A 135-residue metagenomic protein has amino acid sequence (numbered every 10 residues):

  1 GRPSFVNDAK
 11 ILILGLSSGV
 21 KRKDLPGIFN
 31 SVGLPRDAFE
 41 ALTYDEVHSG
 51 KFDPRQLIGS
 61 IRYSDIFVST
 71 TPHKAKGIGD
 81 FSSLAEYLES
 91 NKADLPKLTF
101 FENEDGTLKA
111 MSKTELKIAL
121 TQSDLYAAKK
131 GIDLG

Functional and structural regions predicted by a protein language model:
R2-P54: Redox- and metal-dependent alpha/beta enzyme cores, enriched for Fe-S-associated oxidoreductases and cofactor-handling
D8, S60-R62: A general structural motif
S17-K21, D45-H48, V68-K76, D105-L108: Short acidic, S/G/P-rich loop/turn micro-motifs used as interaction or catalytic elements
K23-P26, K76-G79, K113: Conserved strand-to-helix beginnings and helix N-cap segments that scaffold or border functional pockets
V47-S60, A85-Y87: A short, acidic, amphipathic alpha-helical segment used as a generic capping/interface helix at domain edges
Y63-F67: Redox-cofactor binding/interface segments in oxidoreductases and associated redox assembly factors
H73-S90: Amphipathic helical hotspot of TIR/SEFIR-family domains
A85-G135: Ser/Thr/Gly-rich flexible loops in soluble cytosolic domains mediating phosphotransfer, phosphorylation
